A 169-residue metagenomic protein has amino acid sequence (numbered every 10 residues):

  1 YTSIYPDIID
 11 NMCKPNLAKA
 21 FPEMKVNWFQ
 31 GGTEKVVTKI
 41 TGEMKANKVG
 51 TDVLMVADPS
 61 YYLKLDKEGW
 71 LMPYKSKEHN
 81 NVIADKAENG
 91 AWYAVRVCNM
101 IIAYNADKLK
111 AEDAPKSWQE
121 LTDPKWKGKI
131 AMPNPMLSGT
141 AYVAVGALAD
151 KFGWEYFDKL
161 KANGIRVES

Functional and structural regions predicted by a protein language model:
T2-C13, V26-T38, V49-S169: Extracytoplasmic ligand-binding site segments that recognize negatively charged/polar headgroups
M12-P22: A short alpha-helix/helix-coil micro-patch that ends at or immediately precedes a cysteine
T41-N47: Charged, often glycine-rich, active-site loop that binds/positions anionic groups
